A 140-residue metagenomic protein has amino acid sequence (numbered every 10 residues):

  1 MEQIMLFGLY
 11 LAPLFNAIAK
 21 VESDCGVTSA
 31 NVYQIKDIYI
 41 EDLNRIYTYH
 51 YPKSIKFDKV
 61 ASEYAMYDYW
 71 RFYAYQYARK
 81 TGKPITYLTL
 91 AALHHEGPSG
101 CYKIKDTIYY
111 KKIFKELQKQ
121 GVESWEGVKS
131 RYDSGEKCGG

Functional and structural regions predicted by a protein language model:
M1-L6: Classical Sec-dependent N-terminal signal peptides that target proteins to the secretory pathway
G8-L11, C25-Y33, I55-E63, K83-Y87 (+1 more regions): Solvent-exposed, acidic/flexible segments
Y10-G26, I35, M66, L88-P98: Short, functionally critical alpha-helical segments immediately adjacent to catalytic or ligand/cofactor-binding
L14-F15, S29-I46: A structural motif
D24-G26, Y102, K137-G139: Sequence contexts marking disulfide-bonded cysteines in secreted/extracellular proteins
Y33, Y69, Y109-Y110: Aromatic side chains
D42-C101, F114-Q120: Alpha-helical segment that forms one wall of the substrate-binding/catalytic cleft in peptidoglycan-active domains
K105-G140: Long, amphipathic alpha-helical surface segments
